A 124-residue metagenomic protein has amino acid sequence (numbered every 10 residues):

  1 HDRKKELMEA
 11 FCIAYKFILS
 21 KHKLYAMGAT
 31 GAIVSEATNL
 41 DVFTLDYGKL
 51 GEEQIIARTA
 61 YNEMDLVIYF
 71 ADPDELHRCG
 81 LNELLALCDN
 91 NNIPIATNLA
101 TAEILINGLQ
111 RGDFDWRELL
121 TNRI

Functional and structural regions predicted by a protein language model:
H1-M8, G48-N62: Short, composition-biased local secondary-structure segments
H1-T44, P94, E103-I124: Non-catalytic interface/targeting segments
L7-A10, T30, G51, E63 (+3 more regions): Amphipathic alpha-helical interface surfaces
L24-Y25, K49, H77-R78: Short alpha-helix boundary/capping motifs
A29, L45-Q54, P73, T101: Short, acidic/turn-prone active-site loops that include or flank metal/cofactor- and phosphate-binding residues
L50, Y69, P94, A100 (+1 more regions): Active-site catalytic microenvironments in core metabolic enzymes, especially phosphate/sugar-handling
E52-N91: Mid-chain, well-packed structural core segment of small domains
